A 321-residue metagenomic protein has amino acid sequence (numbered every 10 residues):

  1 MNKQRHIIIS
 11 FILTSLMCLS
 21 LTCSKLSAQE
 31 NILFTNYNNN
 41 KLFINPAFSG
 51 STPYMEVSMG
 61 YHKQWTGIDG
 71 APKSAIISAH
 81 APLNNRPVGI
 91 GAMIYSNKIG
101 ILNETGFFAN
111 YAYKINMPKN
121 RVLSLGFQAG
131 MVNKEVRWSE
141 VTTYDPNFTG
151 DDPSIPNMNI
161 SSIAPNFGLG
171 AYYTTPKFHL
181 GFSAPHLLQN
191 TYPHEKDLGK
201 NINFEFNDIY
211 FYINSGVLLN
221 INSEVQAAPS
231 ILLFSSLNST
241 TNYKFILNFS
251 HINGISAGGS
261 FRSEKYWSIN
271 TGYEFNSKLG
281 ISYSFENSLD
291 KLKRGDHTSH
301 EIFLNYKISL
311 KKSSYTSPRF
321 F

Functional and structural regions predicted by a protein language model:
M1-N31, L247, I308-L310, F320-F321: Bacterial Sec-dependent N-terminal signal peptides
Q29-F321: Subset of outer-membrane beta-barrel
